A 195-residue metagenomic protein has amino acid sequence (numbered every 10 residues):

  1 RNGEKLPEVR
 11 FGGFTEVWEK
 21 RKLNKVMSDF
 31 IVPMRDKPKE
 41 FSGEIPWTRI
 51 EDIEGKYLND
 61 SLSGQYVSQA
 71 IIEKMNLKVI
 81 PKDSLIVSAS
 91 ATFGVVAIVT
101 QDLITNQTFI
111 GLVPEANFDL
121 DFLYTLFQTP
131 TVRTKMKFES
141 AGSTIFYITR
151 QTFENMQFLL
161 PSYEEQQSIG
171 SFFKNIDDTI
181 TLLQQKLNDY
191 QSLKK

Functional and structural regions predicted by a protein language model:
R1-E16, Q185-K195: Short amphipathic coiled-coil heptad-repeat segments
V9-V32: Non-catalytic DNA-recognition/assembly elements of restriction-modification systems
N24-L160: DNA target-recognition domains and sequence-specific DNA-contacting regions of bacterial/archaeal
V87-S88, S171, N175: A generic structural signal for residues embedded in beta-strands
T125, G170-S171: Conserved, well-structured core segments
N175-Q184: Hydrophobic, ordered structural segments
